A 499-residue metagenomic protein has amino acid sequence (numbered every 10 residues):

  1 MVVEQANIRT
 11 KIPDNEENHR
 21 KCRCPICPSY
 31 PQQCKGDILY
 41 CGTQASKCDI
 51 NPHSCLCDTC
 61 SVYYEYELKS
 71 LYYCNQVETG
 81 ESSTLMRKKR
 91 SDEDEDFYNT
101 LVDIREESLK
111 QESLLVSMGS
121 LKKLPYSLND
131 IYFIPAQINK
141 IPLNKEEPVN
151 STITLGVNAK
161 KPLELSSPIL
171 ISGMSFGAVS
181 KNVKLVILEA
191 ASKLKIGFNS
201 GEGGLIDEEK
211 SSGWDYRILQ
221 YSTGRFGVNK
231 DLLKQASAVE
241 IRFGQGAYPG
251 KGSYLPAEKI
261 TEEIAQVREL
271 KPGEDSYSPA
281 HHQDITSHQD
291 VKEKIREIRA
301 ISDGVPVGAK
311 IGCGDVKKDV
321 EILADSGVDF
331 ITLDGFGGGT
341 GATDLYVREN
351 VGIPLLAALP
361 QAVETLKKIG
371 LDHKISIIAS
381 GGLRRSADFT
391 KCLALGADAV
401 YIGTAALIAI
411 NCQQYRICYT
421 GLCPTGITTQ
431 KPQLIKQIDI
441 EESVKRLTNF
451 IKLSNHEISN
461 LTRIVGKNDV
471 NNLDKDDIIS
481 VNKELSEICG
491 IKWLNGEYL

Functional and structural regions predicted by a protein language model:
M1-K89: Cysteine-centered metal-binding/redox modules
G80-I169, G173-S192, I196-G197, G203-D215 (+4 more regions): Conserved, well-structured core domains of diverse proteins
K195-I196, A236, V328, A397 (+1 more regions): A structural motif
G201-G203, G304-K310, D372, V465-K475: Flexible, glycine/charged-enriched surface loops at secondary-structure junctions
Q235, P249-Y277, H281, T286-S302: Hydrophobic, small-residue-rich alpha-helical packing segments that form membrane-like cores
V239-G244, E263-P272, F330-F336, G403 (+1 more regions): Non-cysteine beta-strand/loop elements that form the S-adenosyl-L-methionine
P279-I435: Glycine-rich phosphate/ribose-binding loops and adjacent secondary-structure elements that form binding surfaces
R384-F389, L393-L499: Gly/Ser/Thr/Ala-enriched C-terminal appendages of enzymes
